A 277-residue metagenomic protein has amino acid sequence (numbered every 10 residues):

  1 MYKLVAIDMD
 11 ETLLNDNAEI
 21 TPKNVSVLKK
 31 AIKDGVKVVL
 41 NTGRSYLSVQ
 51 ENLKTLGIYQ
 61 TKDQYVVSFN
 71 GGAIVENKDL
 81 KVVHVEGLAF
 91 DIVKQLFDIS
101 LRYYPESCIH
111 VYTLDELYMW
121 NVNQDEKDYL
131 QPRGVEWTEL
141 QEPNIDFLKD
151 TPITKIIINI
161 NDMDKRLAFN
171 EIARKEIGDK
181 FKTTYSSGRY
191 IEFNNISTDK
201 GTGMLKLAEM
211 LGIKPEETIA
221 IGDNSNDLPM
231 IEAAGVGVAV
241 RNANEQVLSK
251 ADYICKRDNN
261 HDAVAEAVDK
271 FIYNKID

Functional and structural regions predicted by a protein language model:
M1-L4, T21, E192-D277: Mg2+-dependent phosphoryl-transfer enzymes with acidic/Ser/Thr/Gly-rich catalytic loops
M1-M9, S26-K29, K33: Non-catalytic pre-domain segments flanking phosphatase-related domains
L13-N15, D227: Catalytic P-loop NTPase motifs of RecA-like helicase/translocase cores
D16-I20: Conserved ATPase-coupling elements of RecA-like P-loop NTPase cores
P22-E126: Active-site phosphate-binding/coordination module
Y46-Q50, R166, D227-L228: Short, well-ordered alpha-helical microsegments
L56, K62, N70, I177-D179 (+2 more regions): Short, structured coil segments at secondary-structure junctions
I99, Y103-I221: Conserved acidic, metal-coordinating active-site core of Asp-based, Mg2+-dependent phosphoryl-transfer enzymes
